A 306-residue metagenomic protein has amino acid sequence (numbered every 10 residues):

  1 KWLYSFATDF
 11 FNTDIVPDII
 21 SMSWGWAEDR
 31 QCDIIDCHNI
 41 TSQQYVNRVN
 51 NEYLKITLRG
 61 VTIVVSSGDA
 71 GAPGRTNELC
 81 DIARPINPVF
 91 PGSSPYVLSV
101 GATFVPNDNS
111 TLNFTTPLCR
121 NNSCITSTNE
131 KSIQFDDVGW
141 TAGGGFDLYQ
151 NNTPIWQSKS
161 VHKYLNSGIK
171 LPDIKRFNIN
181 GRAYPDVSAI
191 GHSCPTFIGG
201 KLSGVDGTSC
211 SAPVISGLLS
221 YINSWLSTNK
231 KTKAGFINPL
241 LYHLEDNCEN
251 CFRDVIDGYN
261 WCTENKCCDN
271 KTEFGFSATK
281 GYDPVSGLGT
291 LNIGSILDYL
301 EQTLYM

Functional and structural regions predicted by a protein language model:
K1-A72, N77-S99, D147-G204, S227-N229 (+2 more regions): Substrate-binding/charge-relay-adjacent region of secreted/lumenal peptidase catalytic domains
W26, S67-G71, F104, N238-D246: Acidic, glycine-rich active-site loops and adjacent beta-strand->loop/helix elements that engage anionic groups
I34-I40, T76-R84, T116-F135, L171 (+1 more regions): Surface-exposed intrinsically disordered loops and tails
G68, G207, G287: Active-site glycine-centered loops adjacent to acidic/histidine catalytic or metal-binding residues that shape
G71, N121-S123, P284-S286, T290: Short hydrophobic/aromatic residue motifs in ordered secondary structure
P95, S99-P154: Polar, glycine-rich mid-to-C-terminal structural blocks that act as macromolecule-binding/assembly scaffolds
D108, S127, N223-P284, L304: An often Trp-containing, charged/polar helix-loop segment at the C-terminal end of enzyme catalytic cores
V187, S203-N223: Active-site alpha-helical elements of protease catalytic centers
